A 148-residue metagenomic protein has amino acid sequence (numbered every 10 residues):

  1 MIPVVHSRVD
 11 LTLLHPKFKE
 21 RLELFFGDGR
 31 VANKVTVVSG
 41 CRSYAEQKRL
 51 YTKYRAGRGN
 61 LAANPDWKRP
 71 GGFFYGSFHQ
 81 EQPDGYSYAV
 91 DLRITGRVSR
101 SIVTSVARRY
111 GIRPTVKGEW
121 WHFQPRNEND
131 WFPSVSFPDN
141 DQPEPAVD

Functional and structural regions predicted by a protein language model:
M1-S39: Active-site acidic/histidine clusters and adjacent loop/turn architecture that either coordinate catalytic ions
P3, D10, N33, S43 (+3 more regions): Alpha-helical protein-protein interaction elements
L11-L14, L22-L24, L50, L61 (+1 more regions): Generic detector of leucine side chains in alpha-helical contexts
L13, C41-Q47, G96-V98: Acidic-and-aromatic substrate-binding clefts and catalytic sites of carbohydrate-active enzymes
K19-E23, Q47-Y51, R100, T104: Extracytoplasmic/secreted envelope proteins and their assembly/folding machinery, especially bacterial periplasmic
F26-K68: Extended, low-complexity, intrinsically disordered C-terminal regulatory tails of eukaryotic serine/threonine kinases
G57-D148: Catalytic cores and adjacent binding grooves of peptidoglycan-active enzymes
